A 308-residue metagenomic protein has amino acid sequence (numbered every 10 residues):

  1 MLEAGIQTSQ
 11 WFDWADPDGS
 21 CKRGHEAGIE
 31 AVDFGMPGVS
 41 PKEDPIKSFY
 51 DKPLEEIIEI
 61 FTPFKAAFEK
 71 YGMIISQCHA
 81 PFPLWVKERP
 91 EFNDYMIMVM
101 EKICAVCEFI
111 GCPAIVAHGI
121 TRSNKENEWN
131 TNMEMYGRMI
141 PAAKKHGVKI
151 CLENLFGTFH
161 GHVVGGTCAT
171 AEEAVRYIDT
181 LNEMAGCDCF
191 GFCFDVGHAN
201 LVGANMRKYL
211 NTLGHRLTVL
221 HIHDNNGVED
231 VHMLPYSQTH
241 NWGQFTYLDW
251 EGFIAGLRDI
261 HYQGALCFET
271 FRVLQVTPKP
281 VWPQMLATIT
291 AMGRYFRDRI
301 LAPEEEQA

Functional and structural regions predicted by a protein language model:
M1-G5, W14-E30, E69, G111 (+2 more regions): Histidine-acidic metal/acid-base catalytic patches
M1-P113, E126, K144, R207 (+3 more regions): N-terminal pre-domain/capping segments
Q7-W11, G35-V39, A80-P83, I120-R122 (+4 more regions): Active-site beta-loop-alpha junctions enriched in small/polar residues
D33, Q77, V116, C151 (+2 more regions): Conserved beta-strand positions in the central sheet of alpha/beta enzyme cores
I46-K52, N124-N127, H162-G165, S237-H240: Glycine-rich tight-turn/loop motif centered on a GG-T
I57-I58, M133, D249-E251: Short amphipathic alpha-helical surface micro-motifs
P63, E69-K70, L84-G191, L201 (+2 more regions): Active-site acidic/histidine proton-transfer and metal-coordination neighborhood in alpha/beta enzyme cores
